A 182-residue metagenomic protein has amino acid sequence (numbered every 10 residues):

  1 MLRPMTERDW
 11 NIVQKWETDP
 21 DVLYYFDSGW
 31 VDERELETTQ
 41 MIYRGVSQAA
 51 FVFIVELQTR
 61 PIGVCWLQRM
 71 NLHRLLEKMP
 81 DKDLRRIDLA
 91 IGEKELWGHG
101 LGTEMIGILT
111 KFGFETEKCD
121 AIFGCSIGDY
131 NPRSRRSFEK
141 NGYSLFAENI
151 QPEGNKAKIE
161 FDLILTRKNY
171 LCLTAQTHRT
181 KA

Functional and structural regions predicted by a protein language model:
M1-D9, E56-A182: Acyl-donor (CoA/ACP) binding surface of acyl/acetyltransferases
E7-Q14, T18, T39-Q40: An amphipathic alpha-helix signature
V13-Q14, V22, I87: Hydrophobic pocket/interface hotspot
K15-D19, S28, K140: Residues within well-ordered alpha-helical secondary structure of globular protein domains
P20-D21, A50, E117, G142: Structural motif
D21-I42: Conserved GNAT-fold acetyl-CoA-binding loop/helix
I42-I54, G63: A short helix-loop-beta-strand connector motif used in the catalytic cores of GNAT acetyltransferases and, in some
